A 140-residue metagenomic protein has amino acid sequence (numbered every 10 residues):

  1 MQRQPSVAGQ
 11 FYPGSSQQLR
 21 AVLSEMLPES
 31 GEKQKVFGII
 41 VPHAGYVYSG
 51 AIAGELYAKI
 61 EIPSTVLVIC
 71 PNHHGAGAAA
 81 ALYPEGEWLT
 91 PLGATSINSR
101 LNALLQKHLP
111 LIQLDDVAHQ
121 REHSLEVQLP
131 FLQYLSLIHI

Functional and structural regions predicted by a protein language model:
Q2-L137: Active-site histidine-anchored catalytic micro-motif
